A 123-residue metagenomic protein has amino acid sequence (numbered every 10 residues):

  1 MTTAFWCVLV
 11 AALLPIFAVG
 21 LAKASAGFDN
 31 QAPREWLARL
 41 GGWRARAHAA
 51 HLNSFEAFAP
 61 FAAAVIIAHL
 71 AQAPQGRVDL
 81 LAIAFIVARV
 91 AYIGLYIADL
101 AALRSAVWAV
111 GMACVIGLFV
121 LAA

Functional and structural regions predicted by a protein language model:
M1-V8, V65-L81, F119-A123: Helix-coil boundary and interhelical linker segments in multi-pass alpha-helical membrane proteins
T2-P33: N-terminal signal-anchor transmembrane alpha helix
V10-L13, I83-V87, A106, A113: Hydrophobic residues within alpha-helical transmembrane segments of multi-pass solute transporters/permease subunits
A11, N53-I67: Core segments of transmembrane alpha-helices that mediate helix-helix packing or line hydrophobic substrate/ligand
I16-G27, I67-A71, I97-L100, F119-A123: Transmembrane helix-loop junctions and nearby membrane-interface residues
A24-H48: Cytosolic, membrane-interface loops and tails of multi-pass inner-membrane proteins
G42, W108-A122: Small-residue-rich segments of transmembrane alpha-helices in multi-pass membrane proteins, especially helix faces
V90-A113: Interfacial loop-to-transmembrane junctions
